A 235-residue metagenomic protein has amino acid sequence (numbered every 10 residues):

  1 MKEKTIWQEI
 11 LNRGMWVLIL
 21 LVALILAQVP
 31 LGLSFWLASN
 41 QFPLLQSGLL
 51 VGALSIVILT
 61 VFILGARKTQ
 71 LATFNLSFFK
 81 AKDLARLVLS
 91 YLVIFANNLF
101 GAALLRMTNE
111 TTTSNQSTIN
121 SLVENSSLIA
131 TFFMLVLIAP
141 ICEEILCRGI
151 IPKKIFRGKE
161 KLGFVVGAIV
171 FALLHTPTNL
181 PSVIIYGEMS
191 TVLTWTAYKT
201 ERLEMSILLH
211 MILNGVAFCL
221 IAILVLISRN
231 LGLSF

Functional and structural regions predicted by a protein language model:
M1-I10: Short, Lys/Arg-rich, polar N-terminal cytosolic tail immediately upstream of the first transmembrane signal-anchor
R13, V17-V29, G52-I56, L87-F95 (+8 more regions): Alpha-helical transmembrane spans of integral membrane proteins, capturing the lipid-embedded, hydrophobic core of TM
R13-T69: Alpha-helical transmembrane segments in multi-pass membrane proteins
A27-W36, A102, R106, A217-R229: Juxtamembrane/transmembrane-helix interface segments of polytopic membrane transporters
F35-S39, A66-K68, N109, H175-T178 (+2 more regions): Short helix-capping/hinge motifs at transmembrane helix termini and TM-loop junctions
S39-L45, L71-A139, L226-F235: Juxtamembrane helix-loop-helix connectors linking adjacent transmembrane helices in multi-pass membrane enzymes
L59-F79, E204-M205: Cytoplasmic juxtamembrane interface segments
A96, E124-F235: Transmembrane helix-loop-helix hairpins at the membrane interface of multi-pass integral membrane proteins
